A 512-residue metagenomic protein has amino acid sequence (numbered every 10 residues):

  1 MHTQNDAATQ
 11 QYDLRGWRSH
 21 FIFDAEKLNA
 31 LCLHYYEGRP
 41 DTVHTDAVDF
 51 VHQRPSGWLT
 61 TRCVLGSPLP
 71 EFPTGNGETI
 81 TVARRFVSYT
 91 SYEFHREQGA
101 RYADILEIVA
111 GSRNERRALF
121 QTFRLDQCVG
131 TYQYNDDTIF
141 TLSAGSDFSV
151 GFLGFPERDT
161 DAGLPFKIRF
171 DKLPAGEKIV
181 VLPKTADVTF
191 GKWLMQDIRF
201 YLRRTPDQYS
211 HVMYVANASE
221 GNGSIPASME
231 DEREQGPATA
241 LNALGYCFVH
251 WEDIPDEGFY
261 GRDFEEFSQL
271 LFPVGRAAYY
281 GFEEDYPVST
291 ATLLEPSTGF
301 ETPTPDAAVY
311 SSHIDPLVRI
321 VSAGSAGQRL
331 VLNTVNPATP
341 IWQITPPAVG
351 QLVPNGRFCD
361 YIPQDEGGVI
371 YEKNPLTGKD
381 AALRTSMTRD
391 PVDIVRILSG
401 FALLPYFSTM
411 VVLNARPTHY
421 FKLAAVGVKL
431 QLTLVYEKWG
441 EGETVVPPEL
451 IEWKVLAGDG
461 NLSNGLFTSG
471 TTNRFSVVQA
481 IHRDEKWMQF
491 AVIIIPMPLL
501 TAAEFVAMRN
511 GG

Functional and structural regions predicted by a protein language model:
M1-L164, I168-K172, G176-H313, F401-F407: Hydrophobic membrane/lipid-contacting segments
Q269-R276, G281-Q351, T409, N414-L450 (+1 more regions): Solvent-exposed, low-complexity, repeat-rich "mucin-like" stalks and linkers
I320-V321, L352-D390, N461-A480: Extracellular/luminal low-complexity segments enriched in Ser/Thr/Pro
G327, G378, T388-I394, G400-L403: Feature for long, exposed domains in two main contexts
P391-D393, I493, P498-L499, R509: Cell-envelope/ECM-targeting effectors and their regulatory/trafficking segments
L398-V412, I481-L499: Short, exposed coil/turn segments at beta-strand boundaries within extracellular/luminal domains
L430, A457, G470-S476, I481-D484 (+1 more regions): Low-complexity, Ser/Thr/Pro-rich intrinsically disordered linker/stalk segments at domain junctions
L450-D459: Short amphipathic beta-strand segments in non-cytosolic proteins
